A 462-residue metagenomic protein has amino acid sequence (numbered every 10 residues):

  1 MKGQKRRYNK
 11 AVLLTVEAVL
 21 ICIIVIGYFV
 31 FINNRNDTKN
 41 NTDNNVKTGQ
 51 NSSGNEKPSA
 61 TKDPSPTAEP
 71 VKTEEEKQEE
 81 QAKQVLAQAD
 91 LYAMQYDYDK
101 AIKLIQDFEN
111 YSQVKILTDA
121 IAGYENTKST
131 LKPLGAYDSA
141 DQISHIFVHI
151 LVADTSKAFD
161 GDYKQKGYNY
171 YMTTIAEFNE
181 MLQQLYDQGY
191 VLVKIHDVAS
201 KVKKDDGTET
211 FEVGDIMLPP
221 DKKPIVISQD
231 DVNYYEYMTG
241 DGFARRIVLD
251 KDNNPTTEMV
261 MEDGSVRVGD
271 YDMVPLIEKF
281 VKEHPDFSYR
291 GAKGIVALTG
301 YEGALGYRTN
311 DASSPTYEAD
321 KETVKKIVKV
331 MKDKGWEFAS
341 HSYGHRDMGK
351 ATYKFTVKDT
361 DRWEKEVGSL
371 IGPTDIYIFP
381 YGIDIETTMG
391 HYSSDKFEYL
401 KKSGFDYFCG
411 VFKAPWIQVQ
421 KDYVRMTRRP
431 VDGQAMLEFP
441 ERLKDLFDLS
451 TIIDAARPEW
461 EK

Functional and structural regions predicted by a protein language model:
Q4-L20, F29: N-terminal Sec-pathway targeting helices
A11, T15, Q88, M94-D97 (+2 more regions): Residue-level signal for protein termini and structural transition zones
I24-V25: Hydrophobic core
F31-P133: N-terminal, intrinsically disordered, polar/charged segments of Gram-positive cell-envelope systems that serve as
E76-K83, Y92-D99, Y168-N179, G264-Y271 (+3 more regions): Soluble non-cytosolic domains of exported or imported proteins
I102-D107, Y111-V114, I121-V198, F211-I227 (+3 more regions): C-terminal active-site subregion of NodB/CE4 polysaccharide deacetylases
D141, I146-G161, Q165, G207-E209 (+3 more regions): Metal-dependent polysaccharide deacetylase catalytic core of the NodB/CE4 family, i.e., the active-site-bearing domain
A199-K204: Functional beta-strand-loop-alpha-helix junction segments that form "active/interaction loops" within catalytic
